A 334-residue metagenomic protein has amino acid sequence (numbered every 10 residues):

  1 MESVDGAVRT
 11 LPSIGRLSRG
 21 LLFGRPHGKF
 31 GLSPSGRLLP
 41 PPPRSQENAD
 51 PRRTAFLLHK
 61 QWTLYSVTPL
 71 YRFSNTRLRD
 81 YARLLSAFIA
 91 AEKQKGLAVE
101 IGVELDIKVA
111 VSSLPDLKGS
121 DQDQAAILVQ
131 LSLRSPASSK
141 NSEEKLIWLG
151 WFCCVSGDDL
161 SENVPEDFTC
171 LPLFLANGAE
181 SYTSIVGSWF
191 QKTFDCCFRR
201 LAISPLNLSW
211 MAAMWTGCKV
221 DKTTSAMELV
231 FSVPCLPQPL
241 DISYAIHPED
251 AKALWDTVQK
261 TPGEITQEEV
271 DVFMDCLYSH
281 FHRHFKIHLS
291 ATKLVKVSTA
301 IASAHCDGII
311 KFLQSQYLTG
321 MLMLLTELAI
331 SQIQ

Functional and structural regions predicted by a protein language model:
M1-E162, H305-Q334: N-terminal low-complexity/intrinsically disordered pre-sequences and tails
R72-R79, D123-A125, C170, N177-S184 (+1 more regions): Intrinsic disorder
V103-I107, D123-V129, W148, T169-F174 (+3 more regions): Core residues of folded domains in eukaryotic genome-function proteins
S132-W215: Internal, hydrophobic cores of structured domains that mediate oligomerization or house catalytic pockets within large
T169-L175, A179-E180, Y244, G263-D271 (+1 more regions): Amphipathic alpha-helical protein-protein interaction segments
D195-K296: Terminal interaction module
T261, E269-Q334: C-terminal functional modules of predominantly eukaryotic multidomain proteins
